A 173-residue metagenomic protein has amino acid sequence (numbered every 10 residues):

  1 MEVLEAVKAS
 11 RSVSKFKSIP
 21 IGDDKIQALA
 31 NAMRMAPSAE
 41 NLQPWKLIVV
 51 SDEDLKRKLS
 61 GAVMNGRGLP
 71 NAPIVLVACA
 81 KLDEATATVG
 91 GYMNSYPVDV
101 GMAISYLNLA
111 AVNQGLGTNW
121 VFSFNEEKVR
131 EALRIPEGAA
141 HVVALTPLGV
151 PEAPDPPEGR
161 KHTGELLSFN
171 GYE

Functional and structural regions predicted by a protein language model:
V3-G22, A144-E173: C-terminal helix-cap and adjacent tail motif
K25, A30, M35-A103: Glycine/small-residue-rich phosphate/adenosyl-binding loop
K25, D52, R130-A132, G149: Short Asp/Glu-rich motifs
M33, L76, G91-A132: Small-aliphatic-rich amphipathic alpha-helix that forms the alpha element of a beta-alpha
R67-A72, I135-P157: A glycine-rich helix N-cap at a beta->alpha junction
L82-D83, F124-E127, E152: Acidic, glycine-rich active-site loops and adjacent beta-strand->loop/helix elements that engage anionic groups
